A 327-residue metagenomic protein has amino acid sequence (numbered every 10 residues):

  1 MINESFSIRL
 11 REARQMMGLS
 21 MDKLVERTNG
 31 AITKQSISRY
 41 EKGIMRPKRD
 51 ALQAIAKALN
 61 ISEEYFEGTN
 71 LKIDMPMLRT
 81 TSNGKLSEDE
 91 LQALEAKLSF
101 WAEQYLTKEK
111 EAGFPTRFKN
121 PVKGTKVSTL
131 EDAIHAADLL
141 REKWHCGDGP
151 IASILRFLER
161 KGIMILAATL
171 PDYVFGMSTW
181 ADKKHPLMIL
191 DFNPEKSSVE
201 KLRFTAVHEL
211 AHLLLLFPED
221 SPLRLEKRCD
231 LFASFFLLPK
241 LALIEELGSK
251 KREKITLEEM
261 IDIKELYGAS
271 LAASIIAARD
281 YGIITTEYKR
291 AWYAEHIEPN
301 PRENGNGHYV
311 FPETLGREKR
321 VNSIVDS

Functional and structural regions predicted by a protein language model:
M1-S327: Active-site hotspot residues in diverse enzymes, especially metal/ion-binding acidic/histidine motifs
